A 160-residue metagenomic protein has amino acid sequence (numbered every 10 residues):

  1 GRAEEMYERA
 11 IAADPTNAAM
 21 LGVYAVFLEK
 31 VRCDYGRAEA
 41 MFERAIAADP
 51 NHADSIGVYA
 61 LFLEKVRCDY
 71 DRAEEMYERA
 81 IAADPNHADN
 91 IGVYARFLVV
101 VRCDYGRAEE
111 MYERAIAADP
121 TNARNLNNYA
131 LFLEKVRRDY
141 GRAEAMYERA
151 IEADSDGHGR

Functional and structural regions predicted by a protein language model:
R9-A10, D14-V23: Leucine-rich, hydrophobic repeat-scaffold detector
P15, P50, P85, P120 (+1 more regions): Short coil turns that delineate tetratricopeptide repeat
A19-K30, D54-E64, D89-V99, R124-E134 (+1 more regions): Conserved alpha-helical positions within TPR/SEL1-like repeat arrays
Y35, Y70, Y105, D139-Y140: TPR-repeat structural position
E144-A153: TPR/TPR-like (Sel1-like) alpha-helical repeat modules
